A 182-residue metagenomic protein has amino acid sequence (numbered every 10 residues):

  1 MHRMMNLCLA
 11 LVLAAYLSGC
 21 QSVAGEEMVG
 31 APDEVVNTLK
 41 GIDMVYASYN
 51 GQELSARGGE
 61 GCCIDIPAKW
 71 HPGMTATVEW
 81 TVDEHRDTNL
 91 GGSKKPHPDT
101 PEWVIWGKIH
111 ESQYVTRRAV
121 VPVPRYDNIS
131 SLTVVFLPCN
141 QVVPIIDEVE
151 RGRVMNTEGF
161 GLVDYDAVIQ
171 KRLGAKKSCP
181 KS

Functional and structural regions predicted by a protein language model:
M1-C8: Bacterial N-terminal signal peptides that target proteins for export
A15-G19: C-terminal motif of bacterial Sec signal peptides marking the signal peptidase cleavage site
Q21-V23: Bacterial signal peptide processing site
E26-D33: Short coil/turn motif common to extracellular beta-sandwich-like domains
D33-G41: Structural motif
K40, A68-T75, P124-N128, C139: A short, structured loop/turn motif at beta-sheet edges
Y46-D87: Tryptophan-paired
R86-S182: Beta-strand-rich cores of mature extracytoplasmic or soluble domains
